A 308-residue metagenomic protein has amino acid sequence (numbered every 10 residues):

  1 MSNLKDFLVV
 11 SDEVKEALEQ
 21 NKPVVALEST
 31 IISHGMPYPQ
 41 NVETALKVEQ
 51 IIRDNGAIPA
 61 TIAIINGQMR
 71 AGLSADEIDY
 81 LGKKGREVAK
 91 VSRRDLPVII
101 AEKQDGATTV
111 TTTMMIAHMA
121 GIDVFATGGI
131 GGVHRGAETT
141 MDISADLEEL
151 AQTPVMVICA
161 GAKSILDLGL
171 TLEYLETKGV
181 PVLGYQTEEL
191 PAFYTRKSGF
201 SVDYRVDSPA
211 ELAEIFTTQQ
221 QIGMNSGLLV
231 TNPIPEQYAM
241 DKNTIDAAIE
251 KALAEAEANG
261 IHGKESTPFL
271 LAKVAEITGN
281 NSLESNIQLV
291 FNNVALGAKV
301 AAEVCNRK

Functional and structural regions predicted by a protein language model:
M1-D54, M119: N-terminal glycine-/serine-/threonine-rich phosphate-binding loop
K15-E19, V24-V25, D54, I116-M119 (+6 more regions): Solvent-exposed alpha-helices and their adjacent loops that cap or buttress functional pockets in soluble metabolic
V25-L27, A60-I64, G106, V124-G129 (+5 more regions): General beta-strand structural signal in soluble alpha/beta enzymes
S29, H34-M36, V42-V98, Q221-Q237 (+1 more regions): Glycine-rich nucleotide/cofactor/substrate-binding loop typically near the N-terminus or early in the first domain
L73-P154: Divalent-metal (Mg2+/Mn2+/Ca2+)-assisted nucleotide/phosphate chemistry catalytic cores
A107-V110, E138-A151, V155-E176, P209-E214: Active-site glycine-rich loop that binds ribose-phosphate moieties when present
R196-Q221: Anionic-ligand binding region
M224-L289: A C-terminal functional module that forms or caps the active site or interfaces directly with catalytic machinery
